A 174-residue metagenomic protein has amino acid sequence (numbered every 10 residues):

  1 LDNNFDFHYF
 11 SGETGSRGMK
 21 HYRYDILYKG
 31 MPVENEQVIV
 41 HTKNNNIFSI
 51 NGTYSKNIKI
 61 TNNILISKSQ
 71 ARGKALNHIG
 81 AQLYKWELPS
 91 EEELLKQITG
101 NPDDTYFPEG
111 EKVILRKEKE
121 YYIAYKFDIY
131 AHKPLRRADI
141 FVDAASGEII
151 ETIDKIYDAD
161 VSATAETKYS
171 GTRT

Functional and structural regions predicted by a protein language model:
L1-T174: Zymogen propeptides/activation segments of proteases
